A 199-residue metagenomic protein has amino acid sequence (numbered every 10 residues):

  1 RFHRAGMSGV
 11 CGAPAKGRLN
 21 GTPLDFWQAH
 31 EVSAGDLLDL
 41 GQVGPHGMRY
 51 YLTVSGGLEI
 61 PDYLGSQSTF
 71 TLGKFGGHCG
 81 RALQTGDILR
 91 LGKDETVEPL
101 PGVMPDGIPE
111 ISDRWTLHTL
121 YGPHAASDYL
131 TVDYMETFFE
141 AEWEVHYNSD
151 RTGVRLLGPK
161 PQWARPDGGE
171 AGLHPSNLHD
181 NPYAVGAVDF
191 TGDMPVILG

Functional and structural regions predicted by a protein language model:
R1-G199: Conserved "landmark" site that anchors the functional core of diverse proteins
